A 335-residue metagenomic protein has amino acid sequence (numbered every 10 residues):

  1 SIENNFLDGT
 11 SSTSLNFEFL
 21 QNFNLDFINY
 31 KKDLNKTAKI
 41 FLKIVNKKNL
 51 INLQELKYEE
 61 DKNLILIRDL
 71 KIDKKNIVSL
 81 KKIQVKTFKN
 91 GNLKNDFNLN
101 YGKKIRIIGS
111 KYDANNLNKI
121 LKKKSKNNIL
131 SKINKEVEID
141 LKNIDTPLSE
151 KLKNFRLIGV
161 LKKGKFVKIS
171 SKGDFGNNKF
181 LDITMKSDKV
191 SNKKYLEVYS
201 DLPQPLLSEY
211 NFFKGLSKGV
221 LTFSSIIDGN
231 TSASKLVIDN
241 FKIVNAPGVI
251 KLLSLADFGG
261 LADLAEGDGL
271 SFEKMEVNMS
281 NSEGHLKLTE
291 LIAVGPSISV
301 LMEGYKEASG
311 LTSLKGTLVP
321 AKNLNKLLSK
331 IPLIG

Functional and structural regions predicted by a protein language model:
S1-L286, L291-G335: Membrane-proximal interfacial segments on either side of biological membranes
